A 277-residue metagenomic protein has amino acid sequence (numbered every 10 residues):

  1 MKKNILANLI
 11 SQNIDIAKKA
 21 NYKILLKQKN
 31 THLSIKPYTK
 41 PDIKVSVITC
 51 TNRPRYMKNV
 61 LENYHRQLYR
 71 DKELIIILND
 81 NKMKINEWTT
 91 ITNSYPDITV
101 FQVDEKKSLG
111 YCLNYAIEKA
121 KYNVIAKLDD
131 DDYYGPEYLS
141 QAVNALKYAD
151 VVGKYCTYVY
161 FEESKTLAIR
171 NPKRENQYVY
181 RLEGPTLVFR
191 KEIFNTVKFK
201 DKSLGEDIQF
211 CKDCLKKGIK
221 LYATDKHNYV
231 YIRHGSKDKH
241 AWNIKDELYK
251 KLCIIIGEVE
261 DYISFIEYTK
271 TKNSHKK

Functional and structural regions predicted by a protein language model:
M1-R66: N-proximal low-complexity "stem/linker" segments adjacent to membrane-targeting elements
E62-Q102: Acidic donor-binding segment of Leloir-type glycosyltransferases
V103-A120: Glycine-rich, basic loop-to-helix element that forms the pyrophosphate-binding segment of sugar-nucleotide handling
Y122-Y134: Short beta-strand-to-loop acidic/aromatic patch adjacent to the donor-nucleotide binding site
L128, P136-D201: Conserved catalytic core of nucleotide-sugar-dependent glycosyltransferases
Y155, L221-N228: Catalytic beta-strand/loop signature of glycosyltransferases that borders the donor
L204-F210, I219: Acidic donor-binding loop at a coil-to-helix junction in glycosyltransferase catalytic cores that engages
I219, I232-I256: Nucleotide-sugar-dependent glycosyltransferase catalytic core
